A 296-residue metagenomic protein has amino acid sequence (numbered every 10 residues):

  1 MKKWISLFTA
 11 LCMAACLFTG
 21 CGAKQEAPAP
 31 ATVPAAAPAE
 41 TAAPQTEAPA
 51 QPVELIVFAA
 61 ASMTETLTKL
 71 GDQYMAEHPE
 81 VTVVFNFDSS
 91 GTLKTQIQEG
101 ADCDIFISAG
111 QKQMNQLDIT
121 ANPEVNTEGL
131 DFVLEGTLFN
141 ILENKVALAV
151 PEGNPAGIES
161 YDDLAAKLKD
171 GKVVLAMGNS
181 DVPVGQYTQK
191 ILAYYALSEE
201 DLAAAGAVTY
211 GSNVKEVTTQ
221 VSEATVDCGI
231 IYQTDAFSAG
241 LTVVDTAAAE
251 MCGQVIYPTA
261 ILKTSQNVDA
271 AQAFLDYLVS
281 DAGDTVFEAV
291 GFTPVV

Functional and structural regions predicted by a protein language model:
M1-L7: Positively charged n-region of N-terminal signal peptides that target proteins for export
W4, A23-V33, A37-P38, A43-A76 (+7 more regions): Exported/periplasmic ABC-transporter solute-binding proteins
L11-C12: Repetitive helical segments and hydrophobic/amphipathic motifs
C16-G20: C-terminal motif of bacterial Sec signal peptides marking the signal peptidase cleavage site
Q73-F85: Signal peptide-proximal N-terminal region of secreted/periplasmic/extracellular or secretory-lumen proteins
D104-S108: Periplasmic-binding protein-like
P123-N126, F132: Conserved mixed alpha/beta catalytic, RNA-binding, or beta-rich assembly cores of soluble enzyme, regulatory
V133-T137, V217: Short, P/G- and charge-enriched loop/turn segments at secondary-structure junctions
